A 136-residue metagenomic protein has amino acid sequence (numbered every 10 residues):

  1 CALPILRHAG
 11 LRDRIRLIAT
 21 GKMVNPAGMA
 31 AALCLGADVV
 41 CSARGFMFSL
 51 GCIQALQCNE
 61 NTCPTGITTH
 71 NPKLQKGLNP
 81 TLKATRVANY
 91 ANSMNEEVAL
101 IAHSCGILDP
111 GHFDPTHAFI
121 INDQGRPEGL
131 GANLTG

Functional and structural regions predicted by a protein language model:
L6-R12: Short helix-capping segments at alpha-helix termini
D13-A27: Glycine-rich beta-to-alpha transition loops that act as phosphate-gripper elements at the mouths of alpha/beta enzyme
R16-A19, A31-C34, V39-C41, T62-P64 (+1 more regions): Structured core elements
M23-Q57: Glycine-rich phosphate-binding active-site loops on the catalytic face of alpha/beta enzymes
G45-T65, T69-V87: Short beta-alpha connecting loops at secondary-structure transitions that line or flank enzyme active sites
P80-G136: C-terminal extensions of enzymes
